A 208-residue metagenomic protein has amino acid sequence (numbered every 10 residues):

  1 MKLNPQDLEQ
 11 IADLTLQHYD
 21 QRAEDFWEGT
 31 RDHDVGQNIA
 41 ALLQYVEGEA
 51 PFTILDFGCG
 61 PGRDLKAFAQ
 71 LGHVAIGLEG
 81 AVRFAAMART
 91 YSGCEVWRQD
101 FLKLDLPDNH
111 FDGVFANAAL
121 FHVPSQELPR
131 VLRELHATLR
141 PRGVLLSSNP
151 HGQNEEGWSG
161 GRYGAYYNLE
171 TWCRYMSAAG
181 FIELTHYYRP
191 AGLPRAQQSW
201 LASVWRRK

Functional and structural regions predicted by a protein language model:
K2-E49: Conserved class I S-adenosyl-L-methionine
A50-G60: Conserved class I S-adenosyl-L-methionine
P61-K103: Class I SAM-dependent methyltransferase SAM/SAH-binding core
L102-V114: A short acidic, Gly/Pro-enriched loop at the edge of an enzyme's catalytic core that lines a small-molecule cofactor
P129-P141: A short glycine-rich, Lys/Arg-flanked "PGG" loop and its adjoining helix->strand segment in the class I
R142-N149: Conserved beta-strand signature within the Rossmann-like core of class I S-adenosyl-L-methionine
E155-T171: Acceptor-substrate binding/catalytic loop of class I
A191-K208: Core SAM-dependent methyltransferase catalytic element
